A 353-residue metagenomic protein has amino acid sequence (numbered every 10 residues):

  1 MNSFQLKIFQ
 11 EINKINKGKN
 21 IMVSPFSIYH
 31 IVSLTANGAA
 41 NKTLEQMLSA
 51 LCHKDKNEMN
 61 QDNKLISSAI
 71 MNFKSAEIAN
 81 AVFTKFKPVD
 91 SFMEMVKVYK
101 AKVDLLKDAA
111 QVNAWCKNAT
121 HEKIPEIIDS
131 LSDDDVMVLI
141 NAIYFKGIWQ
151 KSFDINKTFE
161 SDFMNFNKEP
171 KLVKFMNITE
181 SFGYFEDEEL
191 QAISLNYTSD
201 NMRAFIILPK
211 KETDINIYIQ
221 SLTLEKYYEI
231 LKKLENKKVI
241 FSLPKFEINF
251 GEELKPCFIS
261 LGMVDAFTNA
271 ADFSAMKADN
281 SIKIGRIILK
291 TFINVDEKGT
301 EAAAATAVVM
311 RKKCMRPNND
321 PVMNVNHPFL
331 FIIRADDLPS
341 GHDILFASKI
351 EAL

Functional and structural regions predicted by a protein language model:
M1-L353: Secretory/exported precursors with cleavable N-terminal leaders
